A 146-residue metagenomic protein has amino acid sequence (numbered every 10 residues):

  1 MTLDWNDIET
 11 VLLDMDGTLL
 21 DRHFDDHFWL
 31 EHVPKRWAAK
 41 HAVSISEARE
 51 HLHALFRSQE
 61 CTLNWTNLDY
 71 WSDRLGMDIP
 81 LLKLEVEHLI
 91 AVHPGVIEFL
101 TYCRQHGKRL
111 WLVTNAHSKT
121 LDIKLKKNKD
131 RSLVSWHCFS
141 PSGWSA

Functional and structural regions predicted by a protein language model:
L3-E98, Y102, H106, H117-T120: N-terminal helical cap/lid subdomain that shapes the substrate entry/recognition surface in HAD-like hydrolases
W111, H117-A146: Substrate-recognition "cap/lid" segment bordering the active-site pocket of phosphatases
